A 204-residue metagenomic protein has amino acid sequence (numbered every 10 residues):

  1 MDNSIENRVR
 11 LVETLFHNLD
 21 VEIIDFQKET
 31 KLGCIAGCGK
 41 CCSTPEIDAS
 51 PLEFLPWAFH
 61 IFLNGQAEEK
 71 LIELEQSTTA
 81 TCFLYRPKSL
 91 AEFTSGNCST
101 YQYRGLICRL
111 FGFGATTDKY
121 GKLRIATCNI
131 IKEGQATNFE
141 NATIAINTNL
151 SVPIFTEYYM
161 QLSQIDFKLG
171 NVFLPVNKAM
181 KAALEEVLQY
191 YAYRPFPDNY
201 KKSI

Functional and structural regions predicted by a protein language model:
M1-K40, T44, A49-I204: Short loop/turn segments that flank or connect secondary-structure elements
